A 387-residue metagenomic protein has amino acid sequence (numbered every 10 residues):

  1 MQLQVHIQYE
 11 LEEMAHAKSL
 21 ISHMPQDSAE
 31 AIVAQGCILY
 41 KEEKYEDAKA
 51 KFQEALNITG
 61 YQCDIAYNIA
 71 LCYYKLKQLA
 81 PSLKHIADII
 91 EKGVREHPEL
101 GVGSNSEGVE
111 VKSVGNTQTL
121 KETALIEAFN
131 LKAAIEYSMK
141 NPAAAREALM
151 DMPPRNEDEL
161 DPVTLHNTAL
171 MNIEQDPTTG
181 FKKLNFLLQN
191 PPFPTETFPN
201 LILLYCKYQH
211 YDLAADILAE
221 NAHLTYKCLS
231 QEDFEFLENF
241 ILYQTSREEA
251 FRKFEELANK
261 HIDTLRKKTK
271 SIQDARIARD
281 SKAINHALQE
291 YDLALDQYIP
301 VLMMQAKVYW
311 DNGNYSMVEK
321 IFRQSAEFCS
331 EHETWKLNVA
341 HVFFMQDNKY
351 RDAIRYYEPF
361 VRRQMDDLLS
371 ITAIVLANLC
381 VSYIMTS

Functional and structural regions predicted by a protein language model:
L3, A34, N68, L131 (+6 more regions): Canonical tetratricopeptide repeat
Y9, Y40, Y74, Y137 (+6 more regions): Position-specific recognition of the canonical hydrophobic site in helix A of tetratricopeptide repeat
E12, E43, K77, K140 (+6 more regions): Residue-level detector of the short coil/turn that links helix A to helix B within each tetratricopeptide repeat
I21-S28, Q53-Y61, D88-R95, T117-L120 (+7 more regions): Solenoid-like repeat scaffolds
R95-E122, T264-L295, D366-L369: Acidic, Ser/Thr- and Gly/Pro-rich intrinsically disordered linkers and low-complexity segments that flank or connect
